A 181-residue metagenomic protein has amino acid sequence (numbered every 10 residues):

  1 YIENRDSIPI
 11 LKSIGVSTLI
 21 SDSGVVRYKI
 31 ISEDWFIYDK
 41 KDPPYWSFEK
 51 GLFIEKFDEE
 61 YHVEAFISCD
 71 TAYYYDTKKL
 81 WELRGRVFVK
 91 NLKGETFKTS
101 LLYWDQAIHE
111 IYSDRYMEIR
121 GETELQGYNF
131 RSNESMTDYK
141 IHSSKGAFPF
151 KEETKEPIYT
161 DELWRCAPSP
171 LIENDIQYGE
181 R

Functional and structural regions predicted by a protein language model:
Y1-R181: Mature-chain termini and adjacent capping regions
